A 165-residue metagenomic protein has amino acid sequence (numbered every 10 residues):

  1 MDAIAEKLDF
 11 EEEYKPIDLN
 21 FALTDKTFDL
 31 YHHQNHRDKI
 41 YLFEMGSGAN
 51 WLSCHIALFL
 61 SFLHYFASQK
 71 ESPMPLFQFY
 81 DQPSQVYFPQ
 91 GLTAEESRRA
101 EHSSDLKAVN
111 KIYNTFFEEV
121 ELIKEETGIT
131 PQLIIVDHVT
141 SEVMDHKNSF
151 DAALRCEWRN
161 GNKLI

Functional and structural regions predicted by a protein language model:
M1-D25, G48-W51, I56-A67: Amphipathic alpha-helical domain-onset/packing element
L30-F59: Conserved ABC ATPase signature
A67-P75: Short basic/glycine-enriched coil/helix segment immediately N-terminal to the Walker B
D81-P83: Walker B catalytic acidic pair
Q85-V86, S141: Residues immediately C-terminal
T93-I165: C-terminal lobe/lid and adjacent interdomain/linker elements of RecA-like ASCE P-loop ATPase modules
